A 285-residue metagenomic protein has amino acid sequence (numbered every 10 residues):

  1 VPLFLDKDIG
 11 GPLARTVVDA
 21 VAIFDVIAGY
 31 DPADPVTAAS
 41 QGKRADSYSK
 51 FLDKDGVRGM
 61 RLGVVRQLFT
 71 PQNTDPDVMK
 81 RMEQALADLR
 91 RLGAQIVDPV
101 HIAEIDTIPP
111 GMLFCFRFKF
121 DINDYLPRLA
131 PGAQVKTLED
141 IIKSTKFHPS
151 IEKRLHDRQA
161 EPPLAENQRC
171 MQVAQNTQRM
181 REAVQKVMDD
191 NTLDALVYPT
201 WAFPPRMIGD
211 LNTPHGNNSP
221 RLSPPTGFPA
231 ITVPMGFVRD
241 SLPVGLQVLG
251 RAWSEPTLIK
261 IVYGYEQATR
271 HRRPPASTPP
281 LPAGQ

Functional and structural regions predicted by a protein language model:
V1-G63, P71-Q72, E83-R90, P225-Q285: Structural helix-boundary/capping segments
D25-P32, A87-A94, C115, N123-P131 (+3 more regions): Sec-exported extracytoplasmic/periplasmic mature domains
T37-K43, N167-M171, N191, F203-R221: Short, surface-exposed loop/helix-turn segments at secondary-structure junctions that function as lids/hinges flanking
S49-Q67, F116-Q185, P234-P243: Short helix-loop capping/hinge segments that flank enzyme active sites or metal/cofactor-binding pockets
Q95-V100, I231: General small-molecule cofactor/ligand-binding pocket signal
A183-K186, D210-P234: Small-aliphatic-rich amphipathic alpha-helix that forms the alpha element of a beta-alpha
D194: Conserved acidic residues
